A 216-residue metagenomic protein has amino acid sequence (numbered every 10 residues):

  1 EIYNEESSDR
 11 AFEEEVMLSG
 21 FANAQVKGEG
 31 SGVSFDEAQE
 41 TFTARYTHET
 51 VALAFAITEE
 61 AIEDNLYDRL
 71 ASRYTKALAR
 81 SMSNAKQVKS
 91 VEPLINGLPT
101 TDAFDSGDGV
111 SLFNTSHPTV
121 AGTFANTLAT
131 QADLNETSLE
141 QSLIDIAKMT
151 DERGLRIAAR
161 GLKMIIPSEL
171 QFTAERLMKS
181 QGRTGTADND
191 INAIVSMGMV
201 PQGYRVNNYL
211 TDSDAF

Functional and structural regions predicted by a protein language model:
E1-V51: Assembly/oligomerization interface modules of large self-assembling protein complexes
A11, T41, R45, E60-T75 (+3 more regions): Short, charged/polar micro-motifs that form catalytic or ligand-binding hotspots
F21-A24, E49, D64-N65, G97 (+5 more regions): Surface-exposed loop/turn and secondary-structure junction residues enriched for glycine/proline
Q25-G28, G32-E37, L53, I57 (+1 more regions): A generic, well-ordered mixed alpha/beta core segment in the N-terminal half of proteins
T43, T58-I62, S83, S90 (+3 more regions): An acidic- and aromatic-residue-enriched active-site/binding cleft used to recognize and process polar
E49-D64, V120-F124, A158-K163: Glycine-rich, often proline-containing surface loops adjacent to acidic residues and nearby aromatics that form
N65-R73, R80-D145: Alpha-helical scaffold segments that mediate packing/assembly in large oligomeric complexes
V110-E152, A158-F216: Sequence/fold signature of self-assembling virion shell proteins
